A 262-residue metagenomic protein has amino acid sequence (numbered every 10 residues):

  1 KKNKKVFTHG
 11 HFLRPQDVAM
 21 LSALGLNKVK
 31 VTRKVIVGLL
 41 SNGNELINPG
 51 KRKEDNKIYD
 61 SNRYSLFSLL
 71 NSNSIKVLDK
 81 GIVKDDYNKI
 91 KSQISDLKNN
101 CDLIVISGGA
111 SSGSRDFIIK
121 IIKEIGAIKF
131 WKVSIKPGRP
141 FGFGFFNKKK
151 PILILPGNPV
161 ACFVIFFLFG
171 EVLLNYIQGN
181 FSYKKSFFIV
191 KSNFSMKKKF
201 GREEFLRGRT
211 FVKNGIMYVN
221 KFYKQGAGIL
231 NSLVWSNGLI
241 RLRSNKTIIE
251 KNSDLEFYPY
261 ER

Functional and structural regions predicted by a protein language model:
K1-D79, Y223, L239, P259: Short, glycine/charged-enriched hinge/interface segments at domain edges or termini
H9-G10, G25-V31, I36, I94-S95 (+3 more regions): A generic local secondary-structure boundary/capping motif
L13, I82-I90, I135-P140: Short acidic loop-to-helix transition motifs that present clustered carboxylates
V18-A19, P49-K53, I90-S92, D116-I119 (+1 more regions): Short acidic, glycine/serine/threonine-rich loops at helix termini
L24-N27, L69, N73, L97-I104 (+3 more regions): Change "in soluble alpha/beta enzymes" to "in soluble alpha/beta proteins
N44-E45, G109-S112, G157-P159: Short glycine-rich anion-binding loops that position phosphate/pyrophosphate groups of nucleotides and phosphorylated
F67-E124: N-terminal small/polar loop signature for handling phosphorylated ligands or for N-terminal nucleophile
E124-R262: Flexible glycine/proline-rich
